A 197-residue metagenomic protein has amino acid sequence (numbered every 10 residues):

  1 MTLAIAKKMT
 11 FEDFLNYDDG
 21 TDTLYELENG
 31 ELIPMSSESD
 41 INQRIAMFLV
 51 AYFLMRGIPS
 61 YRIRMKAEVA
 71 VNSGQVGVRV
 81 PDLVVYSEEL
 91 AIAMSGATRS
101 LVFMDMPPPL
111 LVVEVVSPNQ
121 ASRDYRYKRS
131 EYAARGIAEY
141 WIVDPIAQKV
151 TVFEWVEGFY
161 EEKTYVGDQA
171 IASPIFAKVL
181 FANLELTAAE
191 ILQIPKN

Functional and structural regions predicted by a protein language model:
M1-N197: Gly/Pro/Ser/Thr-rich low-complexity, intrinsically disordered segments predominantly at protein N-termini
